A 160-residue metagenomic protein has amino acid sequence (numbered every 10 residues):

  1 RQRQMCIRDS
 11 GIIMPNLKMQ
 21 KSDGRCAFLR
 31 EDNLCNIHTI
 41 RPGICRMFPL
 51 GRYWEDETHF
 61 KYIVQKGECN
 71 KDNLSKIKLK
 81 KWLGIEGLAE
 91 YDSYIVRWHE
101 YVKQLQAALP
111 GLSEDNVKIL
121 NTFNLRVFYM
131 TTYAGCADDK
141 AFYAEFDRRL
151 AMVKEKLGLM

Functional and structural regions predicted by a protein language model:
Q2-I7: Short, small-residue-biased leader/transition segments that mark boundaries at the very start of proteins
R8-M160: Short loop/turn segments that flank or connect secondary-structure elements
